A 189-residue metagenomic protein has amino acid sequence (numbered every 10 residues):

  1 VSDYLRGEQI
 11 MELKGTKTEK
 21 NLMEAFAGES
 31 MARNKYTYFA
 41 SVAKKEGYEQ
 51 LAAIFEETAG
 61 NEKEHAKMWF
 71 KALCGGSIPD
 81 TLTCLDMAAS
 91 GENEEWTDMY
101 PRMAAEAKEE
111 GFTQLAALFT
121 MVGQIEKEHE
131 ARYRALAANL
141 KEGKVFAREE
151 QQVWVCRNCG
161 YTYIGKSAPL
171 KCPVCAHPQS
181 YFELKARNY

Functional and structural regions predicted by a protein language model:
D3-Y4: Intrinsic-disorder-associated, low-complexity terminal segments enriched in Asp/Asn/His/Tyr and depleted of Lys/Arg
G7-Y189: Non-heme di-metal
